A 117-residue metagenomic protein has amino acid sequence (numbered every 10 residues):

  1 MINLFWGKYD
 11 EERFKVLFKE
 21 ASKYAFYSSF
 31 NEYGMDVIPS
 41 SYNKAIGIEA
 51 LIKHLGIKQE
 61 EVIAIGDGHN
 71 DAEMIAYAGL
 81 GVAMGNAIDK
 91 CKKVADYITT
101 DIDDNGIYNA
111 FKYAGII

Functional and structural regions predicted by a protein language model:
M1-I65, H69, M74, N86: Conserved acidic, metal-coordinating active-site core of Asp-based, Mg2+-dependent phosphoryl-transfer enzymes
E20-K23, Y77-A78, K93-A95: Short, structured coil segments at secondary-structure junctions
Y24-Y27, G81, I117: A general structural signal for well-ordered secondary-structure junctions
K44, L80-G81: Short, conserved structural micro-motifs that define repeat-unit consensus positions and nucleotide-binding loops
I63-I65, V82, Y97-T99: Hydrophobic/aromatic beta-strand patches that form the interior of the parallel beta-sheet core in alpha/beta enzyme
G85-I117: Asp-based, Mg2+/Mn2+-dependent phosphohydrolase catalytic module
